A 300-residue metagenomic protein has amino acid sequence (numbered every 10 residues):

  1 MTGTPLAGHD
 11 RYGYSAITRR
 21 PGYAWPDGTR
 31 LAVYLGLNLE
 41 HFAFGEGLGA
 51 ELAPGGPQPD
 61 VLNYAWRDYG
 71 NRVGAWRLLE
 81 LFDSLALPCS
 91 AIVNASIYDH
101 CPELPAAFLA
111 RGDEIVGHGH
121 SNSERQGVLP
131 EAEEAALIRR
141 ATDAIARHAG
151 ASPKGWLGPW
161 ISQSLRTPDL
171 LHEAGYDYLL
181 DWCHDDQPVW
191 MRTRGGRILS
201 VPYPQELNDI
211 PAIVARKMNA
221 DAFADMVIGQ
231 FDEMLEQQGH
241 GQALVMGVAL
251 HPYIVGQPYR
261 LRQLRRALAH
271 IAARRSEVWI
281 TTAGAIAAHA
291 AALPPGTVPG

Functional and structural regions predicted by a protein language model:
T2-S200, A224-V248, I254-G300: Catalytic alpha-helical scaffold of carbohydrate-active enzymes acting on polysaccharides/glycoconjugates
D186-P188, S200-A222: Positively charged, amphipathic and often flexible ligand-engagement surfaces
